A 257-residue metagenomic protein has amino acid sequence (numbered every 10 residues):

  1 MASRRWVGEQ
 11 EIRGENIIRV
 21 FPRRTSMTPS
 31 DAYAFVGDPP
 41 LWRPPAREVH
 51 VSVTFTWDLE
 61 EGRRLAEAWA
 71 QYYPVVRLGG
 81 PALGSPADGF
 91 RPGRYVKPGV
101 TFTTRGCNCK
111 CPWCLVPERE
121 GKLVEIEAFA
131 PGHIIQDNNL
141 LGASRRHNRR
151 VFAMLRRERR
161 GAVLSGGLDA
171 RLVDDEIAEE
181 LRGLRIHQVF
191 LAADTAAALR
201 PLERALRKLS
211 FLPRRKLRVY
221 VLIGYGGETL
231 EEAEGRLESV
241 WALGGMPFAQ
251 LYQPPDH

Functional and structural regions predicted by a protein language model:
M1-R23, R91-V124, A130-D137, L141-G142: N-terminal pre-triad scaffold of radical SAM enzymes
M1-V75, G84: A short, structured N-terminal alpha-helical element that caps or precedes a catalytic domain
R19, H50-T56, L115-K208, R215-G226 (+1 more regions): Core AdoMet radical
E61-W69, V151, E176-E180, P201-L209 (+1 more regions): A general structural detector for well-ordered alpha-helical segments in enzyme core domains, enriched
W69-V76, R160, P213-R215, G245: A short helix->loop->beta-strand "cap" motif at the edges of active sites that frequently abuts
R77-P98: Short, charged low-complexity linear segments at domain edges
G226-E232: Active-site glycine- and acidic-residue-rich loops that bind and position anionic ligands or nucleotide-like cofactors
L237-H257: C-terminal accessory regions of radical SAM enzymes
